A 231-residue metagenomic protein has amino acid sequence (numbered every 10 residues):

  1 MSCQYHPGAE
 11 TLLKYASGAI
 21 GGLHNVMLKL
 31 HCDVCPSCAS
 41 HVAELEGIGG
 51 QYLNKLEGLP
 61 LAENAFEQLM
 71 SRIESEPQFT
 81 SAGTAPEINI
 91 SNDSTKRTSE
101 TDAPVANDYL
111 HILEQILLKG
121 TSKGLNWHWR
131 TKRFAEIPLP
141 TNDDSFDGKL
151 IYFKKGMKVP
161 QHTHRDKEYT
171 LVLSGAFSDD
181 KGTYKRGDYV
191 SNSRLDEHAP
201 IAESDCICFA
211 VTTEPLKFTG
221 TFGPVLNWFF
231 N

Functional and structural regions predicted by a protein language model:
M1-G8, L23, D33-P36, G47-K123: Positively biased amphipathic helices and basic secretion/translocation or surface-docking motifs that either flank
L13-G22: Short Cys/His-rich Zn2+-coordinating modules
C38-H41: Cys/His-rich metal-chelating microdomains
K132-H164, S193-E197: Conserved short histidine dyad/triad with adjacent acidic residue
K154-M157, T163-D179: Glycine- and acidic-residue-biased ligand/ion/polar-headgroup-sensing regions
D179-A202: Short acidic-glycine-tyrosine-enriched beta hairpin
D196-F218: Ligand-binding loop in jelly-roll beta-barrel domains
E214-N231: Amphipathic alpha-helical interface segments
